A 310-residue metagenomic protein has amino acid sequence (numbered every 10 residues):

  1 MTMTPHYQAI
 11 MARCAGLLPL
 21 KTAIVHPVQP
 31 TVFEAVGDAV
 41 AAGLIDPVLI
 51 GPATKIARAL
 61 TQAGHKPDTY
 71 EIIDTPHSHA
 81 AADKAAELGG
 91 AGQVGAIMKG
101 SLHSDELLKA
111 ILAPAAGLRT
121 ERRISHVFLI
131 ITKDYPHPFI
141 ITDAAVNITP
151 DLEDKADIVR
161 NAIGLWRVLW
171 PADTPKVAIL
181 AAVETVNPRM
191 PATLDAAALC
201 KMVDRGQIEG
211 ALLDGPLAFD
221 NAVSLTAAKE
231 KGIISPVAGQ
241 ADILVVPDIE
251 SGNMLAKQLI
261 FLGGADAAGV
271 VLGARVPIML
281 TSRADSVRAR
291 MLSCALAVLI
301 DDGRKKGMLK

Functional and structural regions predicted by a protein language model:
T2-V237, D242-K310: Anion-binding alpha/beta catalytic cores of soluble intermediary-metabolism enzymes, centered on
